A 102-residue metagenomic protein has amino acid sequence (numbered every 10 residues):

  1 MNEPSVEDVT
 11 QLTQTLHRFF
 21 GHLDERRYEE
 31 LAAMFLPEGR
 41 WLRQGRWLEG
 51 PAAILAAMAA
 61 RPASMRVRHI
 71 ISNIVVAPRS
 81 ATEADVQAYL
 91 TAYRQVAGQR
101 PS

Functional and structural regions predicted by a protein language model:
M1-E29, A33-P37: Short, low-complexity N-terminal intrinsically disordered segments enriched in polar/charged residues
Y28-Q95: A solvent-exposed, acidic/Ser-Thr-rich amphipathic alpha-helical stretch
R94-S102: Short, intrinsically disordered, charge-balanced linker/junction segments flanking boundaries in proteins
